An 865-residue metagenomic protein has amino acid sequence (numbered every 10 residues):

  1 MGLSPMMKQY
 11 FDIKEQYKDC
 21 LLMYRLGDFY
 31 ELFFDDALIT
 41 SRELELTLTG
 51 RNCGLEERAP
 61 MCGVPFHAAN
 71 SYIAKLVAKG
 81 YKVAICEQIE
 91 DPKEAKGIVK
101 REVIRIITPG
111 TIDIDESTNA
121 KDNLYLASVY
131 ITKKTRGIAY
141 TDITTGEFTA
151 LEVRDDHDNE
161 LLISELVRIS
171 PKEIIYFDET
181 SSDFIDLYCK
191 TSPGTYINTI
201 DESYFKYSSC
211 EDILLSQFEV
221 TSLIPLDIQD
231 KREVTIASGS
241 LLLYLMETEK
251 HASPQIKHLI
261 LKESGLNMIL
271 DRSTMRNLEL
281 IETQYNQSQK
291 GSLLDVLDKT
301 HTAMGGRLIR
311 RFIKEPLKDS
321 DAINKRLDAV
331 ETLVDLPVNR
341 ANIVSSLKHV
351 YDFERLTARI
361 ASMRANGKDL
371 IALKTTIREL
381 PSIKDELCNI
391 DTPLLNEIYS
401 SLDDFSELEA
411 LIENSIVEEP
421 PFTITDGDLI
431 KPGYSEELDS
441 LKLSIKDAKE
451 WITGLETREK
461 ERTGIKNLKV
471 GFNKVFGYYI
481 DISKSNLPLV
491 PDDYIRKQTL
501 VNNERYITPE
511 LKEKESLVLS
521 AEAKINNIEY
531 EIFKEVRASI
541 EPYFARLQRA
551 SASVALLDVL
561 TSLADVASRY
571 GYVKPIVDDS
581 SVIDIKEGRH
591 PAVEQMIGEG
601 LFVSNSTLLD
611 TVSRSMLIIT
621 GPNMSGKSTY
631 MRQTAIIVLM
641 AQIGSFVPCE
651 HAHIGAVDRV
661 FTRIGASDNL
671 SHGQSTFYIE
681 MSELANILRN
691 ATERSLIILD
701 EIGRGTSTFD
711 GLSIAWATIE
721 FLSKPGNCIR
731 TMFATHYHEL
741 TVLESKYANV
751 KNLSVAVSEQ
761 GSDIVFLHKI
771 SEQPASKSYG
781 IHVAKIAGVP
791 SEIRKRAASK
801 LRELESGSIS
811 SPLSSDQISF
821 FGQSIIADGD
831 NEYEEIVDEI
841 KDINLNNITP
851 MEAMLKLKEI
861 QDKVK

Functional and structural regions predicted by a protein language model:
M1-T332, A341, K348-A361, A365-T457: Charged catalytic and DNA/RNA-contacting regions of genome-maintenance and nucleic-acid-processing enzymes
F34-A37, K231, H301-T302, F312 (+7 more regions): ATPase nucleotide-binding head domains, primarily ABC-like/P-loop NTPase cores
I85-E102, S553-T561, S568, A734: Amphipathic alpha-helical
C86, P109-T118, A252, I390-L394 (+5 more regions): Active-site phosphate-binding and catalytic loops of NTP-dependent enzymes
G137, F205-I213, Q217-V220, M268-I269 (+6 more regions): Amphipathic heptad-repeat alpha-helical coiled-coil/stalk segments that mediate oligomerization, filament/stalk
L166, P171-E179, I185, E510-Y543 (+3 more regions): Conserved catalytic alpha/beta cores of large enzymes that bind or transform nucleotide phosphates and polynucleotides
I323-R326, S346, V350, A448 (+3 more regions): Intracellular alpha-helical coupling/juxtamembrane segments of multi-pass membrane proteins
Y833-K865: C-terminal tails and terminal domains of large nucleic-acid-associated and other macromolecular-machine proteins
